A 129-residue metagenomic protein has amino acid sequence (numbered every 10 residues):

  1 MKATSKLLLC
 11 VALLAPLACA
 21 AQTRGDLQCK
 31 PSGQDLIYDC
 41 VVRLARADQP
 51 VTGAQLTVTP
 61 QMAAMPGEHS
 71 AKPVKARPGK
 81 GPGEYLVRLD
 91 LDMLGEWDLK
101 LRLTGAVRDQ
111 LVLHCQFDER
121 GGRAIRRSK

Functional and structural regions predicted by a protein language model:
M1-A3: N-terminal secretory signal peptides that target proteins for export/translocation
K6-P16: Bacterial N-terminal signal peptides
A20-K129: Contiguous segments within soluble domain cores/interaction surfaces
